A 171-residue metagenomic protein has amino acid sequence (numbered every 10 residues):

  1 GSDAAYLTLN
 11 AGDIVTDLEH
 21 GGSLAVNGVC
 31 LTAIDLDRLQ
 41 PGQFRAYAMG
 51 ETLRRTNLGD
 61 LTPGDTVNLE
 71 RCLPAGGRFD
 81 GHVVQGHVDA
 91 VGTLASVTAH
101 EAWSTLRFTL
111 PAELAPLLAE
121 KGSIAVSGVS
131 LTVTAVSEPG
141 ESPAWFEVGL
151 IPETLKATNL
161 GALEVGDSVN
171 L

Functional and structural regions predicted by a protein language model:
G1-L171: Conserved loop->alpha-helix
